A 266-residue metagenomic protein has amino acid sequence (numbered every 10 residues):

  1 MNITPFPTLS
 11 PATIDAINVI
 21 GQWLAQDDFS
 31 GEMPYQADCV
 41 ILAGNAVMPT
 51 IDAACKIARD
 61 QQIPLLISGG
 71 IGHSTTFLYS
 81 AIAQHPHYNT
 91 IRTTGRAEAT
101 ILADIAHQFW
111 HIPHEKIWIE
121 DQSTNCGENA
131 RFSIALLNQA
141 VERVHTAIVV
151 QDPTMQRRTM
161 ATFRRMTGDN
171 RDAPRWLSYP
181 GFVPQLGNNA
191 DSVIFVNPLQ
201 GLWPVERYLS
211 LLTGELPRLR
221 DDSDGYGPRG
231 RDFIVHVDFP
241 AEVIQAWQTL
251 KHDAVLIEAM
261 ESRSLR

Functional and structural regions predicted by a protein language model:
M1-V205, I257-R266: A structural signal for short, hydrophobic/glycine-enriched beta-strand patches
Q185-Q248: A conserved mid-domain beta-alpha-beta active-site/ligand-binding segment of alpha/beta enzyme cores
P240-R266: Extended hydrophobic packing segments that form well-structured cores
